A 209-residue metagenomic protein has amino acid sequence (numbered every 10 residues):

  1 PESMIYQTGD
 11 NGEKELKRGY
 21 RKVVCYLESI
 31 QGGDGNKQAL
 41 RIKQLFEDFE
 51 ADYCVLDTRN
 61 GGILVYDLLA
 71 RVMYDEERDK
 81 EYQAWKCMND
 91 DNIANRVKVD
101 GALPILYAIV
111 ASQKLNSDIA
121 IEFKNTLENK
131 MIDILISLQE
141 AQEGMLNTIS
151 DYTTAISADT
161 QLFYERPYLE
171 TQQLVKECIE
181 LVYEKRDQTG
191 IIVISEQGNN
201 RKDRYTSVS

Functional and structural regions predicted by a protein language model:
P1, Y66-A70: Composition- and surface-driven signal marking solvent-exposed, interaction-prone regions in large proteins
P1-L56: Nucleic-acid-processing active sites and adjacent nucleic-acid-binding tracks, predominantly divalent metal-dependent
Y6-D10, V65-Y66, L135-I136: Extended hydrophobic-aromatic, low-complexity segments
G35-Q38, E47, T58, G62 (+3 more regions): Active-site-proximal structural scaffolding
F46, L69-M73, E77: Active-site catalytic pocket residues across diverse enzymes, especially alpha/beta-hydrolases
V55-Y66, S112: Acidic, metal-coordinating catalytic cores used for nucleic-acid/nucleotide bond scission and strand-transfer chemistry
L64, E76-S209: C-terminal nuclease/phosphodiesterase catalytic domains that cleave nucleic-acid phosphodiester bonds
